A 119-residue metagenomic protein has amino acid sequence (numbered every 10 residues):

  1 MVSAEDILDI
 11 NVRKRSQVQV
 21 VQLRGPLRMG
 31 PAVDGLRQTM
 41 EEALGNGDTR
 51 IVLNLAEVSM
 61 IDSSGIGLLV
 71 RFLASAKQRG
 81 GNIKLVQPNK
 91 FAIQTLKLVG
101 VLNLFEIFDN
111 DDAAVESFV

Functional and structural regions predicted by a protein language model:
M1-S3: Intrinsically disordered or compositionally simple regulatory linkers and C-terminal tails in signal-transduction
D6-Q38: STAS-typified acidic loop motif
P26-F105: Amphipathic alpha-helical interaction surfaces in cytosolic regulatory modules
K90, D112-A113: Acidic phosphotransfer microenvironment of two-component signaling modules
E106-N110: Short acidic-hydrophobic, aromatic-tinged amphipathic segments that line or gate anion-handling sites
V115-V119: Short hydrophobic/aromatic patches at helix-to-coil boundaries
